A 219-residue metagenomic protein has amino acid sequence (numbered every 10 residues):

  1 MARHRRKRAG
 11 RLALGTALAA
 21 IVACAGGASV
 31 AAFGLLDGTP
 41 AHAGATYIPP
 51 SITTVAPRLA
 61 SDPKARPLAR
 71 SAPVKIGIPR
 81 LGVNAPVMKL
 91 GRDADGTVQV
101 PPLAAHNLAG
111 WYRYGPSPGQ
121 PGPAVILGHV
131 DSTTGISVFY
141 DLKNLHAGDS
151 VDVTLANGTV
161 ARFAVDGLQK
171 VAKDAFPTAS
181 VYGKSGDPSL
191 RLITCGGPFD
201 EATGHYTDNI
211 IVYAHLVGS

Functional and structural regions predicted by a protein language model:
M1-L14, P40, I48: Terminal targeting segments of Actinobacterial cell-envelope proteins
R6-L35: Secretory targeting and sorting signals
S29-L145, L155-N157, G167-S219: Solvent-exposed, non-transmembrane regions of membrane-associated and secreted proteins
